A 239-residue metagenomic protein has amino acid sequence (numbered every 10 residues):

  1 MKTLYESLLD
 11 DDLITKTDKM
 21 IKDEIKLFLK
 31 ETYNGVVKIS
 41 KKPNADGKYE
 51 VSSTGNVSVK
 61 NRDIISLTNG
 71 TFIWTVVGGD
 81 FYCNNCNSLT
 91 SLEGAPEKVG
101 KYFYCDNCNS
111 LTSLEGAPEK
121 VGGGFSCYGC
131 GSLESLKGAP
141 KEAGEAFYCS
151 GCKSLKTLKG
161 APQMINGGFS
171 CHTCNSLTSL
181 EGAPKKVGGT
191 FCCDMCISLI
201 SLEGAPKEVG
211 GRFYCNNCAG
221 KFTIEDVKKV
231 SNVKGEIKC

Functional and structural regions predicted by a protein language model:
M1-K48, S53-N56, D226: Charge-dense, intrinsically disordered terminal/linker segments
E31-K101, C105, G144-E145, I165-G167: LRR N-terminal entry segment and analogous cap-like coil->beta motifs
V51-S53, V59, V76-V77, C83 (+14 more regions): Extracellular beta-strand solenoids
S58, Y82, E93, Y104 (+10 more regions): Extracellular beta-strand solenoid repeats
R62, C86, C108-N109, C130-G131 (+4 more regions): Conserved "Asn-ladder"/turn position within leucine-rich repeats
L67-G70, L89-A95, L111-A117, L133-A139 (+5 more regions): Canonical leucine-rich repeat
S201-C239: Leucine-rich solenoid repeat scaffolds
